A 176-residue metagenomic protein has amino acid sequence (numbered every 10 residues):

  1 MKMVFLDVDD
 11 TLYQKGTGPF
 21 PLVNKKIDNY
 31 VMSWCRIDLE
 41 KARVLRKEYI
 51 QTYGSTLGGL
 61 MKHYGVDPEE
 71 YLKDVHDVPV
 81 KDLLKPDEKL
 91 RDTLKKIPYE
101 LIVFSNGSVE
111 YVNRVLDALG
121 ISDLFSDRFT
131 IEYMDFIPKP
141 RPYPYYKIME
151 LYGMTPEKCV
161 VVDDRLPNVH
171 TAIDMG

Functional and structural regions predicted by a protein language model:
M1, P98, P156-K158: A general structural motif
M1-R91, E110: N-terminal helical cap/lid subdomain that shapes the substrate entry/recognition surface in HAD-like hydrolases
D9, D163-D164: Acidic di-acidic motifs
D82, I102, S108-V160, L166 (+1 more regions): Substrate-recognition "cap/lid" segment bordering the active-site pocket of phosphatases
K89-L101: A short, Lys/Arg-enriched amphipathic alpha-helix followed by its capping loop at the start of a domain
